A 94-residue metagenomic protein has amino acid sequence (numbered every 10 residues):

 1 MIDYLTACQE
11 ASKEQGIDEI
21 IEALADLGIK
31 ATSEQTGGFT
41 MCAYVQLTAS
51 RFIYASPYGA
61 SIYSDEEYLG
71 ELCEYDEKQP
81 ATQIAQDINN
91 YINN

Functional and structural regions predicted by a protein language model:
M1-I2, N90-N94: Short intrinsically disordered terminal tails
M1-Q46, Y68-L72, K78-Q79: Negatively charged, low-complexity tracts enriched in Asp/Glu with abundant Ser/Thr
A49-Q86, N90: Intrinsically disordered, low-complexity regulatory segments enriched in Ser/Thr/Pro and charged residues
